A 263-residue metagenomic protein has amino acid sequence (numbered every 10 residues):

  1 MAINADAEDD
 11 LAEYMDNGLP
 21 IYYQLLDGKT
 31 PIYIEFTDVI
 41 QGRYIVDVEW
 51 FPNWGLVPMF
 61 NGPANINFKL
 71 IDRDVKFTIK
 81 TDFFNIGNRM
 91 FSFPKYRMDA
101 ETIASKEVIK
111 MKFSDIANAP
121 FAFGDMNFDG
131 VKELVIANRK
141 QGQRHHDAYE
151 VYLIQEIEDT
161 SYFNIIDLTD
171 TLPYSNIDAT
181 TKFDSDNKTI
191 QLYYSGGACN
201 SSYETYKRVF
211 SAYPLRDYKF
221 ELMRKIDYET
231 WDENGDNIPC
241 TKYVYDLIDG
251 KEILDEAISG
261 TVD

Functional and structural regions predicted by a protein language model:
A2-N67, R73-D74, T78, D184-D263: Acidic, small-residue rich beta-repeat scaffolds with periodic aromatic anchors
D38, A117-F128, T181-D186: Structural signature of eukaryotic scaffold interfaces centered on beta-propeller domains
I71, R144-L168, T205-L215: Beta-propeller blade repeat segments, especially FG-GAP/WD-type strand-to-loop junctions in 6- to 7-bladed propeller
I79-T81, Y162-L172, E221-D227: Beta-propeller fold detector
N88-P120, T171-T181, G235-N237: Repeat-based blade/solenoid architectures
D125-N138, S185-Y193: Acidic/hydrophobic-patterned starts of short beta strands in beta-sheet-rich repeat architectures
Q141-H145, A198-N200: Short glycine/serine/proline-enriched coil/turn segments at secondary-structure junctions
I157-Q191: Short helix-loop boundary/capping segments
